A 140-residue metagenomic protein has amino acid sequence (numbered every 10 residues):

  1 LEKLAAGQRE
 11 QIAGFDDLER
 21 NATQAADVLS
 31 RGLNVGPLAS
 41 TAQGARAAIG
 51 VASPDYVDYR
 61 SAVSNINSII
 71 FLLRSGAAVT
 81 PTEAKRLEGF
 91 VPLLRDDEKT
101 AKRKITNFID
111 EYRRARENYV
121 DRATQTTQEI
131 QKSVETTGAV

Functional and structural regions predicted by a protein language model:
L1-V140: A sequence/structure-level signal for intrinsically flexible, low-complexity segments enriched in small
